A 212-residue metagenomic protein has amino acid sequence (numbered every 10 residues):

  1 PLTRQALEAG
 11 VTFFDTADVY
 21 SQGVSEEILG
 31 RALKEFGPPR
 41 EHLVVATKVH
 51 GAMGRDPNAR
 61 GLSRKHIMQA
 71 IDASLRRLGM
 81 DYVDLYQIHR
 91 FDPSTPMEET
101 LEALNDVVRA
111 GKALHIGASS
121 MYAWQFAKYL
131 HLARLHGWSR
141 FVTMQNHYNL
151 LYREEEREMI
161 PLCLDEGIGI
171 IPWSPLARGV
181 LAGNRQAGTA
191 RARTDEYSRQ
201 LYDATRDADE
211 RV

Functional and structural regions predicted by a protein language model:
P1, M53-M68, H89-T95: Active-site mouth loops of central-metabolism enzymes
P1-A6, G61-G79, F126-H131: Short, acidic/polar
P1-V44, D81, R109: N-terminal binding-site loop/beta-alpha segment at the start of enzyme catalytic domains that lines or forms
A6, F14, L29, V45 (+7 more regions): Conserved, mostly hydrophobic/aromatic
A17-Y20, Y86-H89, S119, H147: Conserved residues at the C-terminal ends of beta-strands
E26-P39, A70-R76, E158-G167: Short amphipathic alpha-helices and their capping/turn segments at secondary-structure boundaries
F36, R40-L62: Structural motif corresponding to the early beta-alpha repeats
D92-V212: Beta/alpha (TIM)-barrel catalytic core signal, keyed to glycine-rich beta->alpha loops juxtaposed to Asp/Glu that bind
